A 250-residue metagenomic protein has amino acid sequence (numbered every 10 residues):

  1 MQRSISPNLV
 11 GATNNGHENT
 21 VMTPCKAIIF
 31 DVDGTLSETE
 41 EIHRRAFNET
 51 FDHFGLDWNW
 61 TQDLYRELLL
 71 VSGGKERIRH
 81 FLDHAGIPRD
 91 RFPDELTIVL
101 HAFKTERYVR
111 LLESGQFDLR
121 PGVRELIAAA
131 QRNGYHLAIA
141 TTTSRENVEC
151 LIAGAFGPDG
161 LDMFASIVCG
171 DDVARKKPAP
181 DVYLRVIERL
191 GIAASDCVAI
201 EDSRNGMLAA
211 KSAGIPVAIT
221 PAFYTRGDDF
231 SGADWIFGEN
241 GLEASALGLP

Functional and structural regions predicted by a protein language model:
Q2-H17, V21-C25, A128, S144-E146 (+1 more regions): Asp-based, Mg2+/Mn2+-dependent phosphohydrolase catalytic module
V21-V32, L36-P121, A128-N133: N-terminal helical cap/lid subdomain that shapes the substrate entry/recognition surface in HAD-like hydrolases
T35, T141-T143: Conserved phosphate-coupling serine/threonine residues in phosphotransfer and NTP-handling enzymes
R91-E95, V99, S114-P121, T142 (+4 more regions): Residues at secondary-structure transition points
Y135-L137: A structural preference for short, pocket-lining loop segments at secondary-structure junctions
